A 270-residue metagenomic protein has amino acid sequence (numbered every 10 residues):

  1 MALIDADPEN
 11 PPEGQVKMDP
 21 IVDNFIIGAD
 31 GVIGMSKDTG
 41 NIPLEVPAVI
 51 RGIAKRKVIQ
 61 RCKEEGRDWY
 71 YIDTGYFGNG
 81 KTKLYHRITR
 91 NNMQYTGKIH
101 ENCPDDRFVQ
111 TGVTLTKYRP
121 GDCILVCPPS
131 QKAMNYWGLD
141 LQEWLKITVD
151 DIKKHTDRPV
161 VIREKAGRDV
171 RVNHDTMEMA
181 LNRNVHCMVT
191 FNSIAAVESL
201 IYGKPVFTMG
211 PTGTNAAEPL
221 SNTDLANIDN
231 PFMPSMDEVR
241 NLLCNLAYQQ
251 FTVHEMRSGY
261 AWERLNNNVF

Functional and structural regions predicted by a protein language model:
M1-A48, G52, K132-A133, G259-F270: N-terminal pre-catalytic "stem/leader" segment of glycosyltransferase-like enzymes
L3-E9, I72-Y76, G121-A133, R163-A166 (+1 more regions): Short loop/turn segments at strand-loop or loop-helix junctions that form parts of catalytic or ligand-binding pockets
P8-E13, A54-K57, Q131-N135, G167-R168 (+1 more regions): Short acidic, S/G/P-rich loop/turn micro-motifs used as interaction or catalytic elements
K37-E64, D68-I72, V185-N192: Short, well-ordered secondary-structure micro-motifs within conserved domains or adaptor modules
K37-I42, K153-F207, P211-T214: Donor nucleotide-activated moiety binding/catalytic core segment of transferases that use nucleotide-activated donors
A54-K83, K146-I147, I201-N215: A short, gly/pro- and small-residue-rich
T82-D122, A216-F270: Leloir-type glycosyltransferase catalytic cores
R119-D169: Conserved catalytic-core segment of nucleotide-activated headgroup transferases in glycan assembly
